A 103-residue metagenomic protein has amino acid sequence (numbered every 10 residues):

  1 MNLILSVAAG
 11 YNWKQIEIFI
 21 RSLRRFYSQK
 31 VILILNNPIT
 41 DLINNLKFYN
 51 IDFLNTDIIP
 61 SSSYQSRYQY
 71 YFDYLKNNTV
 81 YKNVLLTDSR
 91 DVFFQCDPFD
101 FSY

Functional and structural regions predicted by a protein language model:
M1-K82: N-terminal anchoring/stem segment of glycosyltransferases
Y68-Y103: GT-A fold catalytic core of metal-dependent nucleotide-sugar glycosyltransferases, centered on the diacidic
